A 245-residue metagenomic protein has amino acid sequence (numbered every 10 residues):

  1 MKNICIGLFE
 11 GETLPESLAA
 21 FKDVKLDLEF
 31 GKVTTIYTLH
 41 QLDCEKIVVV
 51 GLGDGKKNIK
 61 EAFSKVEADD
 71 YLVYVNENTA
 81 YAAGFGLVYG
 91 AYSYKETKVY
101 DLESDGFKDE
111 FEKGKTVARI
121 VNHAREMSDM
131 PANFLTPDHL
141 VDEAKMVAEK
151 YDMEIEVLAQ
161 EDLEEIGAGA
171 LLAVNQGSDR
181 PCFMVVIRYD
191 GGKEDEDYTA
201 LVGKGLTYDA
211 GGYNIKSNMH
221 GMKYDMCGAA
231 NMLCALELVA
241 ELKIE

Functional and structural regions predicted by a protein language model:
M1-G205: Short amphipathic alpha-helical segment within the helicase RecA-like ATPase core that mediates nucleic-acid
H123-E126, G212-S217: A short small-residue
A144, T199-L201, I215-E245: Alpha-helical metal-binding/catalytic segments enriched in His/Glu/Asp
